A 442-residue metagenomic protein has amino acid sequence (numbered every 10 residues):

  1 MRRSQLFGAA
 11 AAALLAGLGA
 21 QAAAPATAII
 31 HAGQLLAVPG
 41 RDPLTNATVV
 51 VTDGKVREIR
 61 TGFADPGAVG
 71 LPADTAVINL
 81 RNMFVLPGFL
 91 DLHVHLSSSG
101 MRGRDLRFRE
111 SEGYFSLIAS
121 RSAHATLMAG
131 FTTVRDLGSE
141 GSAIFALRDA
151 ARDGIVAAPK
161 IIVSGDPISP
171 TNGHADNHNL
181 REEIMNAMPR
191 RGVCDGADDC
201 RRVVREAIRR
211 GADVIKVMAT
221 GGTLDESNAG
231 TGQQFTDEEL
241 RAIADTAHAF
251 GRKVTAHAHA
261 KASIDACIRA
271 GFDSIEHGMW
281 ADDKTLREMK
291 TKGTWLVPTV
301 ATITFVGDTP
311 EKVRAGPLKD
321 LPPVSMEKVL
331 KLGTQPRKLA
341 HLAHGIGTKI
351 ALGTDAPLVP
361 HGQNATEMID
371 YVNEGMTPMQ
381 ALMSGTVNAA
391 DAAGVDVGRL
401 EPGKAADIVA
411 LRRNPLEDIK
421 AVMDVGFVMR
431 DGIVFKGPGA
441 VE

Functional and structural regions predicted by a protein language model:
A24, L35, G40-L86: Histidine-rich, glycine-flanked metal-binding segment
M83-I155, T171-D176, E238, A262 (+1 more regions): Metal-associated gating/positioning segment near the N- to mid-region
S98-F115, H124-L127, T171-P189, T223-T236 (+1 more regions): Active-site gating loops and adjacent loop-to-helix segments of metal-dependent hydrolytic enzymes
G100-G103, D225-E226, I264-A270, T302-G316 (+5 more regions): Histidine/acidic-residue-rich catalytic or RNA/ligand-binding cores of hydrolases and nuclease-related proteins
R109, A249, D320-P323, L330-N414: His/Asp/Glu-enriched, well-ordered alpha-helical/loop segment that forms or immediately abuts the divalent-metal
I118-I144, A158-D166, A212-D225, K253 (+2 more regions): Divalent metal-dependent hydrolysis catalytic cores, especially in the metallo-beta-lactamase
A146, D199-L296, K312, L330-K349: Histidine/acidic residue-rich metal-binding segments in metalloenzymes
G385-N388, K404-E442: C-terminal cap of metal-dependent C-N hydrolases
